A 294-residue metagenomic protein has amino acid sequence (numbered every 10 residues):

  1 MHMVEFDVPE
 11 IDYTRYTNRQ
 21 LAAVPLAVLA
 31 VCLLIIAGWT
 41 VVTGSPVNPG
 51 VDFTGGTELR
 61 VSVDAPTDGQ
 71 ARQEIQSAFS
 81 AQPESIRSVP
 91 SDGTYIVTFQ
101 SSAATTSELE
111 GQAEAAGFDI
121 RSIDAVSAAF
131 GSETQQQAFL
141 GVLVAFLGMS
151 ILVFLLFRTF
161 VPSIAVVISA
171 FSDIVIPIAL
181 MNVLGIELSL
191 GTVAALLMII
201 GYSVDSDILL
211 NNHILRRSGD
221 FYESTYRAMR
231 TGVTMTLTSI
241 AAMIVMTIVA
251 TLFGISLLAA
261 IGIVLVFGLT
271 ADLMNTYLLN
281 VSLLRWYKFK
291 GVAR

Functional and structural regions predicted by a protein language model:
M1-R294: A structural signal for conserved, well-ordered secondary-structure elements that form binding/interaction cores
